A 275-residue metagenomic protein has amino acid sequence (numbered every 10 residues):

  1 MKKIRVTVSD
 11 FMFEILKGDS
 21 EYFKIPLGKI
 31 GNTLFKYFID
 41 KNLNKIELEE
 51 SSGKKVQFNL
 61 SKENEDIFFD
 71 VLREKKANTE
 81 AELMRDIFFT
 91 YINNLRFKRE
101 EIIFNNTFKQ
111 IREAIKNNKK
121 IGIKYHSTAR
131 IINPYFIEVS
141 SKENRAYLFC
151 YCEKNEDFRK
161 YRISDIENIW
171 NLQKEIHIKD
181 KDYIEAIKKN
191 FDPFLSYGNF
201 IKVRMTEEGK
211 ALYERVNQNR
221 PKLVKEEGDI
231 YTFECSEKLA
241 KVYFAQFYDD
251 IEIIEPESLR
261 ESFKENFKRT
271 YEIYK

Functional and structural regions predicted by a protein language model:
M1-F11, D40-N64: Short Lys/Arg-rich basic patches
K3, K55, K120, F200 (+1 more regions): Intrinsic-disorder/low-complexity, polar/charged segments enriched in Ser/Thr/Lys/Arg/Asp/Glu/Gln
R5-T7, Q57-N59, I131, R204 (+1 more regions): Generic structural detector for well-ordered beta-strands
S9-K29, K62-E82, D86: Surface-exposed, Lys/Arg-rich phosphate-binding patches that contact polyanionic backbones
K24-E47, N78-E101: Short, basic amphipathic alpha-helical segments that act as recognition/interaction helices in nucleic-acid-binding
E50-F68, T107, I111, K116-N118: Intrinsically disordered, low-complexity basic tails/linkers immediately adjacent to helix-turn-helix/homeobox/MYB/SANT
N93-I201: Core beta-strand-centered patch of the WYL/Sm-like small regulatory domain
D192-K275: Polybasic (Lys/Arg-rich)
